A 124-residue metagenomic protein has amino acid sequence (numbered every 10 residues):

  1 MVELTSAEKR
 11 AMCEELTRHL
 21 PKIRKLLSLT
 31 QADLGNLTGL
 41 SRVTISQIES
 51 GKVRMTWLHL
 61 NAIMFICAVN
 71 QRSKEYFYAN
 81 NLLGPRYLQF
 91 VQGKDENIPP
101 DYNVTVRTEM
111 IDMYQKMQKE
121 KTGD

Functional and structural regions predicted by a protein language model:
M1-L26: A short, Lys/Arg-rich alpha-helix, primarily the initiator
V2-R10, Q31, A62, E75: Recognition helices and adjacent regulatory flanks at domain boundaries
R18-D33, A62, D95-I98: Short basic helix-loop element that most often maps to the first helix and adjoining turn of HTH DNA-binding modules
S28-Q47: Short alpha-helical DNA-recognition segment
S50: Short, conserved catalytic or interaction motifs in soluble domains
T56-Y78: DNA major-groove recognition helix of helix-turn-helix/homeodomain DNA-binding modules
K74-T122: Short, charged recognition helix plus adjacent turn of helix-turn-helix-like nucleic-acid-binding domains
